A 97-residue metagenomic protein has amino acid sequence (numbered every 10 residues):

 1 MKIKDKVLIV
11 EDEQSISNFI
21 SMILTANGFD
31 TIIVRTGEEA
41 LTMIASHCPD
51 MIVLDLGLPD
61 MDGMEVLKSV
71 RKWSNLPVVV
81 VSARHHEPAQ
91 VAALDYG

Functional and structural regions predicted by a protein language model:
M1-G97: N-terminal/domain-start alpha-helical segments
